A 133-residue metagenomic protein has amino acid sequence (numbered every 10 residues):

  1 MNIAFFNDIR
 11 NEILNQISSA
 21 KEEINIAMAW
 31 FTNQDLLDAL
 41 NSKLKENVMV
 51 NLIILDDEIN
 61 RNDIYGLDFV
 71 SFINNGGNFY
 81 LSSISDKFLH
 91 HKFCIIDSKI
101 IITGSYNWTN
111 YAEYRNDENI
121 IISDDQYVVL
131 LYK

Functional and structural regions predicted by a protein language model:
M1-S19, F31-K133: HKD-type phospholipase D/PLD-like phosphodiesterase module
M28: Glycine-rich anion-binding loop/nest that anchors nucleotide
